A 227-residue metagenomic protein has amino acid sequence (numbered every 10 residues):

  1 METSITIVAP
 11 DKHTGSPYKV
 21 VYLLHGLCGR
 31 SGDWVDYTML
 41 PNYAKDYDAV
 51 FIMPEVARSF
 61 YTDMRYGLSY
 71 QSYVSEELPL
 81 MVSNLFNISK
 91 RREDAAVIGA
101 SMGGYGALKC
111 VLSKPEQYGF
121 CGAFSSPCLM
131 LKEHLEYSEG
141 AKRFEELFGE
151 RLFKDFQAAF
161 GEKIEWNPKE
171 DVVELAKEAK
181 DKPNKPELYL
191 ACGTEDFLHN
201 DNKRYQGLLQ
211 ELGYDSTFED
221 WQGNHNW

Functional and structural regions predicted by a protein language model:
M1-W227: Non-catalytic cap/lid and distal C-terminal segments of serine-dependent acyl enzymes
